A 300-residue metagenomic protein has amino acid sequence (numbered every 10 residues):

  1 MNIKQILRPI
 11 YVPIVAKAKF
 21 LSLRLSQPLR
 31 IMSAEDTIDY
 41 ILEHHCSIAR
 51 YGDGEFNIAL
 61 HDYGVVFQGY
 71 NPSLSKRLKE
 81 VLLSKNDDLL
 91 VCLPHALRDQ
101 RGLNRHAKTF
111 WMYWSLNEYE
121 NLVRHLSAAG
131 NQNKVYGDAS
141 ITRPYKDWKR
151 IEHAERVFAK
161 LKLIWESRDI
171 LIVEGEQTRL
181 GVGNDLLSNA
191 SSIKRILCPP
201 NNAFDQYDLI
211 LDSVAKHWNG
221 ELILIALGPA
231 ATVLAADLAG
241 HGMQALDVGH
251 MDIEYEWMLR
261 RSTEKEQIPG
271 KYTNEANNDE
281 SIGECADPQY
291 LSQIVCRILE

Functional and structural regions predicted by a protein language model:
N2-L187, L299: Electropositive, gly/pro-rich neighborhoods at or near active sites that engage anionic ligands
I48, I172, S192-R195, A245: Conserved beta-strand scaffold positions in the cores of enzyme catalytic domains, especially in NTP/NDP-utilizing
G52, H95, L197-P199, G249: Residues at the C-termini of beta-strands that transition into short coil/loop
D169, E221-L222: Structural motif
E176-G220: A mid-sequence, solvent-exposed acidic-amphipathic segment
A226-G228: Glycine-rich beta-strand-to-loop/alpha-helix junction loops that act as flexible
A230-E300: C-terminal functional extensions of proteins
